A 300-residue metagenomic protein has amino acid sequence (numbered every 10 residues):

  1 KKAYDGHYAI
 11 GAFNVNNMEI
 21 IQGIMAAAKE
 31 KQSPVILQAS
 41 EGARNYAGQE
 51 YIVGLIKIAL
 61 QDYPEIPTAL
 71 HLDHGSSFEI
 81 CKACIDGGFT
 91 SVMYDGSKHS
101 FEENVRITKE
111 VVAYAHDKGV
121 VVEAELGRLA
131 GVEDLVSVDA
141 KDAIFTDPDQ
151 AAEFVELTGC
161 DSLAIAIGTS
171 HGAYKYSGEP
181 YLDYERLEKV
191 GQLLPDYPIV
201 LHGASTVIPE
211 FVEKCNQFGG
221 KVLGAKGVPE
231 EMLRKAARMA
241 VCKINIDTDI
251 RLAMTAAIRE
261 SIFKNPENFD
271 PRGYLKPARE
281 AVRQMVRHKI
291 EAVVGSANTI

Functional and structural regions predicted by a protein language model:
K1-G11: N-terminal amphipathic alpha-helix/helix-capping segment at the start of soluble metabolic enzymes
K1-K2, N17-A43, E50-E65, H74-P198 (+8 more regions): Alpha/beta enzyme core
V200-G203: Generic long, charged, amphipathic alpha-helical segments
T206: Alpha-helical and His/Cys-centered functional microenvironments
Q217, V222, V228-I300: C-terminal alpha-helical cap/extension of soluble enzyme domains
